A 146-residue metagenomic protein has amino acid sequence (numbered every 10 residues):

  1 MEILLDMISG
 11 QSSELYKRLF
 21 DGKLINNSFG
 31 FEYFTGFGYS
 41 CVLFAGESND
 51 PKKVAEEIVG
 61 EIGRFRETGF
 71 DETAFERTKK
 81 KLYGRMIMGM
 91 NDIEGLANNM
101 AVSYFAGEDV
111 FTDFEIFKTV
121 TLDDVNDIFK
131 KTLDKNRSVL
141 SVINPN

Functional and structural regions predicted by a protein language model:
L5, L15, S28-G30, E56 (+6 more regions): Residue-level detector of functional hotspots within protein domains
D6-K53, E115-R137, P145-N146: Non-catalytic beta-strand/loop surface segments
G10-Q11, Y33-G89: M16/insulysin-pitrilysin zinc metalloprotease superfamily fold
K79-N146: C-terminal regions of mature proteins
